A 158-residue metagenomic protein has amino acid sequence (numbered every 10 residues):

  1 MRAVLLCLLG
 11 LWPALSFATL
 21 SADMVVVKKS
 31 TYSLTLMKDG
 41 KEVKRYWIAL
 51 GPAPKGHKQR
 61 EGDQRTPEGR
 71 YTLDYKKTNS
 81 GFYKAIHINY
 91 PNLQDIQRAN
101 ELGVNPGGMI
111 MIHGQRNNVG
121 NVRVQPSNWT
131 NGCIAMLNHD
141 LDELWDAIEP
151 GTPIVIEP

Functional and structural regions predicted by a protein language model:
M1-V4: Positively charged n-region of N-terminal signal peptides that target proteins for export
F17-G56, E61, E157-P158: Intrinsically disordered, low-complexity, Pro/Ser/Thr/Asn/Gly/Ala-rich spacer/linker segments adjacent to signal
T19-D23, L50-Y75, L93-R98, N138-H139: N-terminal post-signal-peptidase region of extra-cytosolic proteins
L20, K77-P158: Exported/periplasmic cell-wall-interacting domains
M24, R45-W47, R70, M109 (+1 more regions): Well-ordered beta-strand positions in beta-sheet-rich domains
